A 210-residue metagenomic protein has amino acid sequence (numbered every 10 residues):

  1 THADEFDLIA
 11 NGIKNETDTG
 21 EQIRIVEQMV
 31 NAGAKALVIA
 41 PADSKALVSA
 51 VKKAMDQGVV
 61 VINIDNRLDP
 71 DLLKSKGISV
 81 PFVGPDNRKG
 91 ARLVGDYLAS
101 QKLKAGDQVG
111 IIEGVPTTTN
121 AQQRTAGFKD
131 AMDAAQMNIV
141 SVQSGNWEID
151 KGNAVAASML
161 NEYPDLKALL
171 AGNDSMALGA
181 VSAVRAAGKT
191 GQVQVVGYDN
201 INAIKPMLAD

Functional and structural regions predicted by a protein language model:
T1-D210: A residue-level marker of the well-folded mature domains of exported/periplasmic proteins
